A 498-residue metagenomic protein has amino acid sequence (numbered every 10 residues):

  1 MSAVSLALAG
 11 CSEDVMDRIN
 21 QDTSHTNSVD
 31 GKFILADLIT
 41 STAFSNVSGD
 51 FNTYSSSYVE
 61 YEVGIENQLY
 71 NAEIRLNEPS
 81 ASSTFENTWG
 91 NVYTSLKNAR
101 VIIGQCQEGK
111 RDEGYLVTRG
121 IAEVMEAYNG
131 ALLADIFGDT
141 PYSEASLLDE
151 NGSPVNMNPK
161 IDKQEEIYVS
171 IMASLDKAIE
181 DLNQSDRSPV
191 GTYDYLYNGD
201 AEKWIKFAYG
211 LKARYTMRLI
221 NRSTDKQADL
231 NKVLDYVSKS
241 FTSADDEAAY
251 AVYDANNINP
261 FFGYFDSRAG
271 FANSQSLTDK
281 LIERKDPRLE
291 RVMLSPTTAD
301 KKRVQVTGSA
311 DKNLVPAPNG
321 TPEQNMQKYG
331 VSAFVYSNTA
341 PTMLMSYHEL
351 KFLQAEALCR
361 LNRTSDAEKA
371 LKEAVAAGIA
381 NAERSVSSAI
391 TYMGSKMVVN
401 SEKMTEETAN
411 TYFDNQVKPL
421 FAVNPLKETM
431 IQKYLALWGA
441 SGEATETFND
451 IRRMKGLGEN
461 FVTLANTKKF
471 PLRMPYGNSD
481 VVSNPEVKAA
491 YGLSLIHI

Functional and structural regions predicted by a protein language model:
C11-E62, Q68, S83, G90-Y93 (+3 more regions): Membrane-proximal, proline-rich intrinsically disordered regions
S12-E13, D139, V169-Q184, A201 (+3 more regions): Aromatic-residue-lined binding/catalytic grooves and analogous aromatic/hydrophobic interfacial grooves in multimeric
N67-T140, P154-S185, V335-T342, Y347 (+1 more regions): Conserved, well-structured interaction surfaces
Q227-Q354, R360, E368-Q432, A436 (+1 more regions): Hydrophobic-face positions in mid-chain alpha helices that act as interaction patches
